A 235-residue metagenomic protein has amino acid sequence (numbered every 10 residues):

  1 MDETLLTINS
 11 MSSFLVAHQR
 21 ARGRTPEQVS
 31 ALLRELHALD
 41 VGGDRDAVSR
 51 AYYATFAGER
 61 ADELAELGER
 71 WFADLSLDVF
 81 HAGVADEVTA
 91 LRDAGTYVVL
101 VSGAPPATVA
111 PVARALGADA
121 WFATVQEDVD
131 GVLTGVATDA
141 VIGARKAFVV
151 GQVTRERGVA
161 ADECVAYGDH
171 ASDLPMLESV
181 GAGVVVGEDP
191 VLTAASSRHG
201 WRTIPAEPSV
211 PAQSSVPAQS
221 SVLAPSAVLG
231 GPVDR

Functional and structural regions predicted by a protein language model:
M1-G42: Active-site neighborhood of HAD-like aspartate-dependent phosphohydrolases
N9, E59, R145: Conserved active-site and cofactor/substrate-binding residues in soluble primary-metabolism enzymes
M11-S12, S49, A147: A general structural signal for well-ordered alpha-helical segments in protein cores
L15-V16, Y53, G181: Amphipathic alpha-helical segments within well-ordered protein domains
H18-A21, W71-L75: Alpha-helix C-capping/helix-to-loop hinge sites
P26-R34, E66, W71, C164: Short alpha-helical "patches" and their helix-cap loops
E35-A61, W121: Short, compositionally biased "basic patch" segments
D62, E66, A73-R235: C-terminal cap/substrate-recognition subdomain and adjoining C-terminal extension of metal-dependent phosphatase-like
